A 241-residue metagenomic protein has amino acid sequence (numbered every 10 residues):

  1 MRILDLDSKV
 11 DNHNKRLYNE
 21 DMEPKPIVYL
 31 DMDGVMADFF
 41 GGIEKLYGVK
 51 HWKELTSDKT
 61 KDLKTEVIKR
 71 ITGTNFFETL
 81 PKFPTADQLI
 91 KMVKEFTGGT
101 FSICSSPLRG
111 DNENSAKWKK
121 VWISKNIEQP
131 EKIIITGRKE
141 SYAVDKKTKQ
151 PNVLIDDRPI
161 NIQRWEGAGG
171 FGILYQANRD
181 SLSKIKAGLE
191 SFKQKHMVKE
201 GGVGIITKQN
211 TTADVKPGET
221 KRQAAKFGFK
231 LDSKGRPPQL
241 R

Functional and structural regions predicted by a protein language model:
R2-N19, M197, G201-R241: Arg/Lys-rich, low-complexity, intrinsically disordered basic segments
E23-I71: Active-site neighborhood of HAD-like aspartate-dependent phosphohydrolases
P26, E131, N152: Conserved acidic residues
F77-K82, A86-K119, I123: Substrate-recognition element of Asp-dependent hydrolases with the DxDx(T/V) motif
W122-I134, S191-F192: Structural recognition of alpha->loop->beta junctions
I134-W165: Conserved Lys-Pro-Asp/Glu-containing loop-to-beta segment of HAD-superfamily phosphomonoesterases, centered on
A143-T148, I185-H196: Short amphipathic alpha-helix with an adjacent loop that forms part of the alpha/beta core around
V153-G188: Acidic, Mg2+-coordinating phosphoryl-transfer loop and its flanking beta/alpha structural elements, shared across
